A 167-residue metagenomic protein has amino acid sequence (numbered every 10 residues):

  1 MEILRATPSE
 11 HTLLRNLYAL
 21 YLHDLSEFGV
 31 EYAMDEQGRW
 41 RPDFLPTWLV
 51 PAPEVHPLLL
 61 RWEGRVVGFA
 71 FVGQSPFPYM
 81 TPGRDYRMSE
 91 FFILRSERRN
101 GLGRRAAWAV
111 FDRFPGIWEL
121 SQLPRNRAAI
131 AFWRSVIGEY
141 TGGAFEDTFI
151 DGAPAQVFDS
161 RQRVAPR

Functional and structural regions predicted by a protein language model:
E2-N16, L25-E27: A short beta-loop-alpha structural element at the N-terminal edge of CoA-dependent acyl/N-acetyltransferase catalytic
N16-D35, W48, Y140: Helix-loop element at the rim of GNAT/NAT acetyltransferase active sites that forms part of the acceptor-substrate
E31-L59: Active-site rim helix/loop that mediates acceptor-substrate recognition in acyltransferases
P57-L59, R65-Q74, R87, F92: Conserved beta-strand in the GNAT
P76-M88, R98, G116: A conserved beta-turn-beta hairpin within the catalytic core of GNAT-like acetyltransferases that forms part
M88-R99, Q122-L123: A short, internal acetyl-CoA/4′-phosphopantetheine-binding micro-motif in the GNAT/acyltransferase core
I93, R99-D112: Conserved acetyl-CoA-binding loop-helix of GNAT-fold acetyltransferases
E119-R134, G138, T148-D151: Conserved beta-strand-loop-alpha-helix junction that forms the acyl-donor binding cleft
